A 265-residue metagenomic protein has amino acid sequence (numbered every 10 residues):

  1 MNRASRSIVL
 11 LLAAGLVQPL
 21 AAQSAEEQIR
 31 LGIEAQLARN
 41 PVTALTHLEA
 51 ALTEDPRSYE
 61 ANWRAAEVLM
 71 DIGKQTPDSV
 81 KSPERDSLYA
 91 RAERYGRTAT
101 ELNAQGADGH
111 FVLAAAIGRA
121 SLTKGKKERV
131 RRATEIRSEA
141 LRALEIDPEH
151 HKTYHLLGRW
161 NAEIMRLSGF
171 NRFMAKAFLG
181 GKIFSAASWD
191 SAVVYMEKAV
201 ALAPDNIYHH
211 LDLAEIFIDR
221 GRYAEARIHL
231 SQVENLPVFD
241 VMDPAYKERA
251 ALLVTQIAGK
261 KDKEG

Functional and structural regions predicted by a protein language model:
N2-A4, Q18-E60, A224-P237, A251-G265: Extreme N-terminal leader/anchor segments
S7-Q18: Bacterial N-terminal signal peptides
A25-Q36, W63, F111, H155 (+2 more regions): Alpha-helical tetratricopeptide repeat
A35-T46, R57, E67-Q105, V112-E149 (+3 more regions): Short coil/linker segments at helix-helix boundaries
F170-G180, A186, P204-I207, N235-G265: Terminal, low-structured helical/coil segments at or just beyond the last alpha-helical repeat
V194-E197, L202-E225, Q232-F239: Long, repeat-rich segments with strong aromatic
